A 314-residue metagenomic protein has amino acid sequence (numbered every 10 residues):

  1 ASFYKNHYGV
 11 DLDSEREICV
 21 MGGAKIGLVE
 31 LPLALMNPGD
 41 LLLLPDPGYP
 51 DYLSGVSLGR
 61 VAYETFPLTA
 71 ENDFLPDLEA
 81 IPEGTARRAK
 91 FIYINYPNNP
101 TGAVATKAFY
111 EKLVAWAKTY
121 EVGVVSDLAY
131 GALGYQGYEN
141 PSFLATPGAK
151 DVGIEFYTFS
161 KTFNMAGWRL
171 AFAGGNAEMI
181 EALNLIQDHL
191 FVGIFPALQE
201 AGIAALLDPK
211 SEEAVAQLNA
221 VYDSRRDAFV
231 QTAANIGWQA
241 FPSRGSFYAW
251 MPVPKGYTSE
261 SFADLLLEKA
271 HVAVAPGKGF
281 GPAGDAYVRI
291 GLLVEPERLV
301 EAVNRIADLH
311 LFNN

Functional and structural regions predicted by a protein language model:
S2, N6: Glycine-rich loop-to-alpha-helix module at the N-terminal edge of alpha/beta enzyme cores
H7-N314: PLP-dependent class I/II
